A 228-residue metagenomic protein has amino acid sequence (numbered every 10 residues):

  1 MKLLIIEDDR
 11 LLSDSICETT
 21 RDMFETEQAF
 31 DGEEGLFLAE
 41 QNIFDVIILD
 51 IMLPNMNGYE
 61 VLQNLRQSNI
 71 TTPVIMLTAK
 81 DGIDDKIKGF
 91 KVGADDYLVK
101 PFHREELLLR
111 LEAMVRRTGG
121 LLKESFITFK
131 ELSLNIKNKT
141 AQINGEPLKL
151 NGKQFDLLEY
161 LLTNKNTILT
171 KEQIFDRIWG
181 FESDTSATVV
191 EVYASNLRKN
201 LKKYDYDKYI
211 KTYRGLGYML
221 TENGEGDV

Functional and structural regions predicted by a protein language model:
M1-G119: N-terminal/domain-start alpha-helical segments
K2, E112-I168, E172, E222: Short, Lys/Arg-enriched segments at the junction into DNA-binding effector domains of transcriptional regulators
D22, I70, K130, Y206-Y209 (+1 more regions): Residue-level signal for beta-strand positions within conserved beta-sheet cores that form or flank
E34, G215-M219: Glycine-rich nucleotide-binding loop
N69, T118-L122, K165, E182 (+2 more regions): A general structural signal marking secondary-structure boundaries and capping sites
T140-K208, R214-L216: Positively charged, aromatic-enriched patches within helix-turn-helix-type DNA-binding elements, predominantly
E222-V228: C-terminal end segment of the histidine kinase catalytic
